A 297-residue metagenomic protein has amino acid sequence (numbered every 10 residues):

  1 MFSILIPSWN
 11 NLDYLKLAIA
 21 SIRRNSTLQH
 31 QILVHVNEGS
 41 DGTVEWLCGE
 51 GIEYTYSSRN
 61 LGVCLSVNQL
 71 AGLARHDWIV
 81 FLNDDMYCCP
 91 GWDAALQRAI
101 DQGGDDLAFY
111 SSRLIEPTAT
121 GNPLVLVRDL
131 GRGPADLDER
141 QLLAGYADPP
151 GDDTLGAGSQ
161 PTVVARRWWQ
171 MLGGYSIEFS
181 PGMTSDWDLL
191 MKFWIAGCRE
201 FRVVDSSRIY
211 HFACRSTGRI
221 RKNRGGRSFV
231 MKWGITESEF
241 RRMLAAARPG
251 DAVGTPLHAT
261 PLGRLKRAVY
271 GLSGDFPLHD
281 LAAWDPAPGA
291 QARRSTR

Functional and structural regions predicted by a protein language model:
A20-Q29: Short, acidic, metal-binding catalytic loop of nucleotide-sugar glycosyltransferases
L28, V34-E45: A conserved acidic beta->alpha catalytic loop
S57-A74: Glycine-rich, basic loop-to-helix element that forms the pyrophosphate-binding segment of sugar-nucleotide handling
I79: Short aromatic/hydrophobic "clamp" motif used to bind/position activated sugar donors
P90-L130: Conserved donor NDP-sugar-binding/catalytic core segment of glycosyltransferases
L130-T154: Short, flexible, basic/aromatic active-site loop/helix in glycosyltransferases
P149-G151, L155-G173, F179-R208: A short, conserved alpha-helix in the catalytic core of glycosyltransferases
R202-I220, S228: Active-site donor/metal-binding and catalytic loop motifs of nucleotide-sugar-dependent glycosylation enzymes
